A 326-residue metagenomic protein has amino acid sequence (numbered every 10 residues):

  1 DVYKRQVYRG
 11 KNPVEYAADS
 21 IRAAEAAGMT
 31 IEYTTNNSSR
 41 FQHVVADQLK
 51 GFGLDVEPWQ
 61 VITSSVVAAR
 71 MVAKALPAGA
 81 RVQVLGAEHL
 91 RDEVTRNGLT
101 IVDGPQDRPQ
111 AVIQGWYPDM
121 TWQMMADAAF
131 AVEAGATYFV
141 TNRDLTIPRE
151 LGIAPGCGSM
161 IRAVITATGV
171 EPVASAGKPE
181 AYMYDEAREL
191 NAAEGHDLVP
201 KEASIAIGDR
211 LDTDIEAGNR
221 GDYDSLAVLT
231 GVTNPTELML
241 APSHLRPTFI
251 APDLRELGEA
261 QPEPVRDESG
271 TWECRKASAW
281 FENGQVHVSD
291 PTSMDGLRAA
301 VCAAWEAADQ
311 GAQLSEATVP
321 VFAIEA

Functional and structural regions predicted by a protein language model:
V2-Y3: Short, small-residue-biased leader/transition segments that mark boundaries at the very start of proteins
Y8-K11, D19-A26, H43-W59, A69 (+1 more regions): Asp-based, Mg2+/Mn2+-dependent phosphohydrolase catalytic module
E32-T34: Structural recognition of the conserved hydrophobic beta-strand(s) that form the central parallel beta-sheet of P-loop
N37: Conserved phosphate/oxyanion-binding catalytic-loop motifs
